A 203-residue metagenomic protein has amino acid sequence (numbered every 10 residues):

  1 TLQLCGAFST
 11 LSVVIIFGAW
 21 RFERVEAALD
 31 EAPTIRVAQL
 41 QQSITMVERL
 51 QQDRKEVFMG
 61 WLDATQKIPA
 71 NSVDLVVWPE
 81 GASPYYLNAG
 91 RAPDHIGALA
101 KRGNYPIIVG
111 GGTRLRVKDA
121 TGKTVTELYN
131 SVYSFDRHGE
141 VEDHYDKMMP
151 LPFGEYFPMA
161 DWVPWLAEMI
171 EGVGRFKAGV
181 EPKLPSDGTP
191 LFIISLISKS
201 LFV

Functional and structural regions predicted by a protein language model:
T1-V203: Enzyme catalytic cores with a strong preference for nitrogen-chemistry domains
